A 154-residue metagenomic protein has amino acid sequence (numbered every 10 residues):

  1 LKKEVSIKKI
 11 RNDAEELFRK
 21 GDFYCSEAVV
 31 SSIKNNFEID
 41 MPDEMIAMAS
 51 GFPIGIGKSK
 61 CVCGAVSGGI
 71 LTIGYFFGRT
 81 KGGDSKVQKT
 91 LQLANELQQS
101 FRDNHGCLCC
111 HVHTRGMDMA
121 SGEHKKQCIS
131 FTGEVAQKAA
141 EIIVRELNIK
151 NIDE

Functional and structural regions predicted by a protein language model:
L1-G21: Polybasic, low-complexity association/targeting segments
K2-S6, I33-G51, G106-H113: Acidic-glycine-rich active-site phosphate/pyrophosphate-binding loop
L17, S32, N36, Y75-T80 (+2 more regions): Change "in soluble alpha/beta enzymes" to "in soluble alpha/beta proteins
N36-A47, Y75-L93: Phosphate-handling active-site elements
G51-S85: Helix-adjacent hinge/juxtasegments
K89-E154: C-terminal binding/interaction regions
